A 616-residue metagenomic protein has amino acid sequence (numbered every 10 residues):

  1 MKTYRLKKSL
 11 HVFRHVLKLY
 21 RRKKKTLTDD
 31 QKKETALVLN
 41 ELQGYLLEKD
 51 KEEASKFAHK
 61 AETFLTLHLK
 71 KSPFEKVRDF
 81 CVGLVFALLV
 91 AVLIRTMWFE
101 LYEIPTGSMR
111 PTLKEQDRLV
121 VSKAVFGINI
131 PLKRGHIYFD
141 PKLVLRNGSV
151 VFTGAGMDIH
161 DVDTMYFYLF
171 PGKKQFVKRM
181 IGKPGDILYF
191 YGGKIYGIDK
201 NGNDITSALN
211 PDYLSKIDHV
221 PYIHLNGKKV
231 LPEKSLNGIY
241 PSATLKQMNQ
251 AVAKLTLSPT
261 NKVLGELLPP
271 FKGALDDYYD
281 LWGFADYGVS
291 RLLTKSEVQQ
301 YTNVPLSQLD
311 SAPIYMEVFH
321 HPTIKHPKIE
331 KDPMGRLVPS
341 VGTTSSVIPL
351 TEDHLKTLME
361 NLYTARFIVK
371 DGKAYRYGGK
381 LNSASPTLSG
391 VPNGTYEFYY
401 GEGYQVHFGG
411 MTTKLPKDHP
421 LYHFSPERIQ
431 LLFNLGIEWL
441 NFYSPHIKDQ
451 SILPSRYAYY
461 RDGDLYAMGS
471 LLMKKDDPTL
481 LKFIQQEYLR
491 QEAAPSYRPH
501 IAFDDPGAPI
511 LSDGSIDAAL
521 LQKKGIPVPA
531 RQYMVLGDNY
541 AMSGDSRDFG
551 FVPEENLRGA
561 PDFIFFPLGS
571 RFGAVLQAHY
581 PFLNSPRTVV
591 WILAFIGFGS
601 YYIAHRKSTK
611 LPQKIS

Functional and structural regions predicted by a protein language model:
M1-L47, E53-V77, V120-S616: Soluble "head" domains of membrane/secretory-pathway proteins
D79-M97, F595-G597: Hydrophobic membrane-insertion alpha-helices, especially the h-region of bacterial N-terminal signal peptides
F80, L84, T106, I137: Short, charged/polar micro-motifs that form catalytic or ligand-binding hotspots
L88-V92, K114, L145, E555: Active-site-proximal helix/loop capping residues that flank conserved catalytic or ligand/cofactor
M97-L101, I603-R606: Structural signature of transmembrane alpha-helix termini at the membrane-water interface
E100-R118: Alpha-helical transmembrane signal-anchor/signal-peptide segments
